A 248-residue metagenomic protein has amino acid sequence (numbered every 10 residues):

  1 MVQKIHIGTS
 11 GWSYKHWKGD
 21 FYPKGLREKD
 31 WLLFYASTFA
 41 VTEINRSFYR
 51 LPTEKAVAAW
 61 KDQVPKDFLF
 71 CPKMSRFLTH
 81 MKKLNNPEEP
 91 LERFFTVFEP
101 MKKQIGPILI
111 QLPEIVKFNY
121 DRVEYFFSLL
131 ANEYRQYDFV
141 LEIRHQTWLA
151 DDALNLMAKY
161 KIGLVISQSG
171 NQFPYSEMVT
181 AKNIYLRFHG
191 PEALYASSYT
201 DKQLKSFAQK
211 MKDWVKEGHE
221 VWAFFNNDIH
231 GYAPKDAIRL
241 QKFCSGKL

Functional and structural regions predicted by a protein language model:
M1-L248: Residues lining hydrophobic/aromatic ligand-binding pockets adjacent to catalytic sites
